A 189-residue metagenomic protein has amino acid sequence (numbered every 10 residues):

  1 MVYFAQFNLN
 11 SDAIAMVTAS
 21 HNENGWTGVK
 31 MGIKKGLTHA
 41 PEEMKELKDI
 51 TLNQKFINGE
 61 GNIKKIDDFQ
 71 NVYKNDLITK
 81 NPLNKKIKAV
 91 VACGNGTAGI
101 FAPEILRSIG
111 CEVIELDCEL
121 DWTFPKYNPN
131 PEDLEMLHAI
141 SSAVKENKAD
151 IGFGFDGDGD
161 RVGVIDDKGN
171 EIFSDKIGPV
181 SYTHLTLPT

Functional and structural regions predicted by a protein language model:
M1-K35: Ferredoxin-reductase
Q6-L9, N22-N24, K80-K85, A143-N147 (+3 more regions): Solvent-exposed alpha-helices and their adjacent loops that cap or buttress functional pockets in soluble metabolic
G25-K34, F101, D160-K176: Short Gly/Thr/Asp-enriched flexible loops that form oxyanion-binding sites at enzyme active sites
T27-N147: Gly/Ser/Thr-enriched, mixed-charge loops and adjacent short helices that form phosphate/oxyanion-binding elements
L52, F56, I151-G152, G157-G169: Self-splicing inteins and homing endonuclease
E115-D117, N170-Y182: Gly/Ser/Thr-rich active-site loops/lids in small-molecule metabolic enzymes that frequently grip phosphoryl groups
T183-T189: Conserved small/polar residues in nucleotide/adenosyl-binding loops
